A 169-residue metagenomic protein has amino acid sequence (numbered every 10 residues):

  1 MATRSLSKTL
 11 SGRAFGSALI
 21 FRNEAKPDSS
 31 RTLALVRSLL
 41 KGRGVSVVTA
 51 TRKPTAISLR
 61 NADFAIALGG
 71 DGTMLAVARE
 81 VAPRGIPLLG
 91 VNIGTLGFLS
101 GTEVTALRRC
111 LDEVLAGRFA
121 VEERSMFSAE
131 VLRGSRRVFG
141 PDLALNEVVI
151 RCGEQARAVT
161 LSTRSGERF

Functional and structural regions predicted by a protein language model:
M1-F64, L68, T105-A120, V131-D142: ATP/NTP phosphate-donor binding region
A25, D71-T73, L96: Short glycine-rich anion-binding loops that position phosphate/pyrophosphate groups of nucleotides and phosphorylated
S29-S30, G72-A78: Short glycine/serine/threonine-rich phosphate/pyrophosphate-binding segments that cradle anionic phosphate groups
V81: Active-site catalytic pocket residues across diverse enzymes, especially alpha/beta-hydrolases
G85-L89: Proline-centered loop/turn at the N-terminus of a beta-strand
N92: Divalent-cation-assisted or electrostatically stabilized phosphate/pyrophosphate-binding catalytic cores
F98-F169: Catalytic core of DAGKc-family lipid kinases
